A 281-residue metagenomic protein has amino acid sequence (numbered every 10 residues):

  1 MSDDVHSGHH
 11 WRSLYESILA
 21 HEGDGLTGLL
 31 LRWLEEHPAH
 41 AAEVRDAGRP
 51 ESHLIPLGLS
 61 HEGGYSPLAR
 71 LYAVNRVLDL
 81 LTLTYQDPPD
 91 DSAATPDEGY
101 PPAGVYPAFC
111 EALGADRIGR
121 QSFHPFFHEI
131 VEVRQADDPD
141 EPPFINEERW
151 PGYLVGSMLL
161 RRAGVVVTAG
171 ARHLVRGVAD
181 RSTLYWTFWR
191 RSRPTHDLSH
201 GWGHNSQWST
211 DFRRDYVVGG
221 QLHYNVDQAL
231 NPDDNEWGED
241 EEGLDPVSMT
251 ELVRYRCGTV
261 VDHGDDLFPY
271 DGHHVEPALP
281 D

Functional and structural regions predicted by a protein language model:
S2-H124, D138, A179, S206-D281: Charge-dense, E/K-rich amphipathic alpha-helical interfaces
P50, V131-V133, V175-R176, R181-T183: Generic preference for flexible, low-structure residues
Q121-R172: Sensory/regulatory domains in signal-transduction proteins
G177-V217: Charged, amphipathic alpha-helical linkers/stalks
